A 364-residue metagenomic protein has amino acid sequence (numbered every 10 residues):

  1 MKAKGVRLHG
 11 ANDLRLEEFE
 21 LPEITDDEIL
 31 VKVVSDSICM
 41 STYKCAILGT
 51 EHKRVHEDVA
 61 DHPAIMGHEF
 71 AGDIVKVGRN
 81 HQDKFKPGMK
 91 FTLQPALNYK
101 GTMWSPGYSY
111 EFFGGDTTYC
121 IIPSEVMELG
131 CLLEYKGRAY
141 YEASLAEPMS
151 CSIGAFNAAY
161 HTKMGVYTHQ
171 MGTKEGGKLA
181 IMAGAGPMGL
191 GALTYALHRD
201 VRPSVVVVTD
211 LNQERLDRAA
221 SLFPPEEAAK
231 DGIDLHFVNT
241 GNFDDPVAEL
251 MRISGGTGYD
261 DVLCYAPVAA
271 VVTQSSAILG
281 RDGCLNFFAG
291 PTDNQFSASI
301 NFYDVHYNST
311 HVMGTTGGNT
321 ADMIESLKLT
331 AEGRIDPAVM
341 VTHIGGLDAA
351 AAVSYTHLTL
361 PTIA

Functional and structural regions predicted by a protein language model:
P22-S37, E51-K100, F113-G114: Glycine-rich beta-strand-centered segment in the early N-terminal region that forms part of a ligand/cofactor-binding
E57, P95-K178: NAD(P)H dinucleotide-binding glycine-rich loop of Rossmann-like/cofactor-binding domains, especially the beta1-alpha1
G176-G177, M182, L193, L197-V271 (+1 more regions): Adenosine-nucleotide cofactor-binding segment
P187-M188: Hydrophobic/small residue at the entry helix of a nucleotide-binding pocket
D244-R252, D293-V341: C-terminal substrate-binding/catalytic core of Rossmann-like NAD(P)-dependent dehydrogenases/reductases
A277-I278: Conserved helix-to-beta-strand junction in the class I
R281-Q295: ADP-ribose/adenylate-binding Rossmann-like module
T356-T362: Conserved small/polar residues in nucleotide/adenosyl-binding loops
